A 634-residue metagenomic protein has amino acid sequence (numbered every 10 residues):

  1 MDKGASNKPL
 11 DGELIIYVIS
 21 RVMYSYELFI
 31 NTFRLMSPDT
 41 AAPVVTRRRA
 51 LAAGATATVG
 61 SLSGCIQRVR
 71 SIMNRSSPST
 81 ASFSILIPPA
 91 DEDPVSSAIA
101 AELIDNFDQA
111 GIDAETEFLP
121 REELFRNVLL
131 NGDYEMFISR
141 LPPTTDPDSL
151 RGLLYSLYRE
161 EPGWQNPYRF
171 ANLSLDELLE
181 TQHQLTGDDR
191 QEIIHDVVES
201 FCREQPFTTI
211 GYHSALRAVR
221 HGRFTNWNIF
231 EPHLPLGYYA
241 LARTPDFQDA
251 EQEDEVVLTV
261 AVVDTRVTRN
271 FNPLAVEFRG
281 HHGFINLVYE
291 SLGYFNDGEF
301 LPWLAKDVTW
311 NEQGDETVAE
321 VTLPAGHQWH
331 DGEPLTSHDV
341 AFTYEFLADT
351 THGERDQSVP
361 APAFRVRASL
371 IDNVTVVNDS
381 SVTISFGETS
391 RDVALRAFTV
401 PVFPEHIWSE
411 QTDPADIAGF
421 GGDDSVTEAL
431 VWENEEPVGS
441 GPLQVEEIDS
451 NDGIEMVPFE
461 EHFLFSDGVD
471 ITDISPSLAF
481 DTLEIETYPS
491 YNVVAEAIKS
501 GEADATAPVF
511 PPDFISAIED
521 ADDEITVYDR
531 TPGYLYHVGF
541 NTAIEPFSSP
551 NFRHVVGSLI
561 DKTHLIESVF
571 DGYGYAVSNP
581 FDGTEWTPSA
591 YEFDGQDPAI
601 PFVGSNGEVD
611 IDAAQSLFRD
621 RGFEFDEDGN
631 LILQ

Functional and structural regions predicted by a protein language model:
S37, E115-F125, G152-V219, W310 (+4 more regions): Extracytoplasmic/peripheral linker and loop segments enriched in polar/acidic and small residues with frequent Thr/Pro
L51-E102, A242-Q248, E455, L464 (+1 more regions): Append "and occasionally in soluble cytosolic enzymes with long acidic Gly/Pro-rich linkers
E92-D93, A305-D307, N311, F386-E405 (+2 more regions): Aromatic-rich, solvent-exposed beta-strand/loop patch
A100, R140-T144, E446-E455, E484-I544 (+3 more regions): Extracellular/periplasmic solute-recognition and catalytic clefts
R159, R217-V256: Long beta-strand-rich cores associated with HINT superfamily self-processing modules
A261-G314: N-terminal lobe/hinge region of extracytoplasmic solute-binding protein
D307-D356, P546: Aromatic- and charge-enriched surface segment that lines or borders ligand/interaction sites
A361-F420, P442, E447-D449: Surface-exposed binding/hinge segments that line and control ligand-binding clefts or catalytic entry sites
